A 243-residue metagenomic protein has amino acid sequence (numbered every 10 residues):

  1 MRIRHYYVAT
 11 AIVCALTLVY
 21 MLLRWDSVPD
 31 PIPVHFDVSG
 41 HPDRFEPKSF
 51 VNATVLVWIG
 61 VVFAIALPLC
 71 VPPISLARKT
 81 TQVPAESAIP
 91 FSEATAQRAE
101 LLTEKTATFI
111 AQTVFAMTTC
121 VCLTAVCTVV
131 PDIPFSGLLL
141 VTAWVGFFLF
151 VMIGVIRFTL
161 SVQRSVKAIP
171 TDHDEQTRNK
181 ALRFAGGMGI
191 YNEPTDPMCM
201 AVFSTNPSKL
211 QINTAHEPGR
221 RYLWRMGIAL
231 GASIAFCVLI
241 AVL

Functional and structural regions predicted by a protein language model:
M1-P29: Short, basic/aromatic recognition patches
H5-A11, E104-T119, P218-G227: Select subsegments of transmembrane alpha-helices in polytopic membrane proteins, especially boundary-proximal
T10-V13, E46-C70, S136-I153: Alpha-helical transmembrane segments
C14-M21, F63-P68, V114-T128, W144-V155 (+1 more regions): Helical transmembrane-bundle signal
L22-A53, C199-V202, K209-I212: Active-site and channel-lining beta-strand-loop segments that bind or position nucleotide-derived/phosphorylated
D26, A232-L243: Juxtamembrane boundary at the C-terminal end of a transmembrane helix
I65-P90, G154-P170: Membrane-water interface of transmembrane alpha-helices
L160-A215: Membrane-proximal soluble regions of multi-pass membrane proteins
